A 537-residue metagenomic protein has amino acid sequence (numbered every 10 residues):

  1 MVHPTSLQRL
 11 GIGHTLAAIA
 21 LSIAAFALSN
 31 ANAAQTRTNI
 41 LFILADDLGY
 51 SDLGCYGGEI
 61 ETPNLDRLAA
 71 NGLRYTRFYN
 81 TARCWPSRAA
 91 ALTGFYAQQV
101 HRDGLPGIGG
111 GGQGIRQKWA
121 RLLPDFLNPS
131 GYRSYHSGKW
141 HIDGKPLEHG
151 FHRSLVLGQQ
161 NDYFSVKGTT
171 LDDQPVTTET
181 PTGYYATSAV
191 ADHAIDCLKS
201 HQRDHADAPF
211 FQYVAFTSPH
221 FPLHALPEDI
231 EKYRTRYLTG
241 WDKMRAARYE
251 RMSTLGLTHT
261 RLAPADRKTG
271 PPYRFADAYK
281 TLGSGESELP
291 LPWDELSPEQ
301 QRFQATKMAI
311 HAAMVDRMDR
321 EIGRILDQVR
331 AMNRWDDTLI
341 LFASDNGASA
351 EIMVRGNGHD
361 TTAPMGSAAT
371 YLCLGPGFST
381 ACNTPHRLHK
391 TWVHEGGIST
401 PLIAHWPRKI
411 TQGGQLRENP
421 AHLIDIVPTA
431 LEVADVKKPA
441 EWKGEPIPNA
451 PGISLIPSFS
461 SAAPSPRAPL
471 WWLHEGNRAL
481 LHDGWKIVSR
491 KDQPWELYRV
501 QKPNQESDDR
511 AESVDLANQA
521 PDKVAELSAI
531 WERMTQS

Functional and structural regions predicted by a protein language model:
M1-I12: N-terminal secretory signal peptides that target proteins for export/translocation
L10-A24: Gram-negative bacterial Sec-dependent N-terminal signal peptides
L16, A20, A31-K491, W495 (+2 more regions): Formylglycine-dependent sulfatase
